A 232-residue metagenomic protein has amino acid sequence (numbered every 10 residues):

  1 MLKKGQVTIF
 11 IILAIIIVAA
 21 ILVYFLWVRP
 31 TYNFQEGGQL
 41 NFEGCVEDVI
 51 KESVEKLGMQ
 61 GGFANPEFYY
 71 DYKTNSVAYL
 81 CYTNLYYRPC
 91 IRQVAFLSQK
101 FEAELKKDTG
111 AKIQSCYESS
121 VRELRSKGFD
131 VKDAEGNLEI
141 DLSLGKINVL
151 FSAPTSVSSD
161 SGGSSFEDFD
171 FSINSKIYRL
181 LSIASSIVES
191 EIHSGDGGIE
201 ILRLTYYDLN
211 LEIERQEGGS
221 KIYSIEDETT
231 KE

Functional and structural regions predicted by a protein language model:
M1-I12: Glycine-centered recognition micro-motifs in short, flexible terminal segments and loops
F10-E232: Long, compositionally biased, intrinsically disordered regions
